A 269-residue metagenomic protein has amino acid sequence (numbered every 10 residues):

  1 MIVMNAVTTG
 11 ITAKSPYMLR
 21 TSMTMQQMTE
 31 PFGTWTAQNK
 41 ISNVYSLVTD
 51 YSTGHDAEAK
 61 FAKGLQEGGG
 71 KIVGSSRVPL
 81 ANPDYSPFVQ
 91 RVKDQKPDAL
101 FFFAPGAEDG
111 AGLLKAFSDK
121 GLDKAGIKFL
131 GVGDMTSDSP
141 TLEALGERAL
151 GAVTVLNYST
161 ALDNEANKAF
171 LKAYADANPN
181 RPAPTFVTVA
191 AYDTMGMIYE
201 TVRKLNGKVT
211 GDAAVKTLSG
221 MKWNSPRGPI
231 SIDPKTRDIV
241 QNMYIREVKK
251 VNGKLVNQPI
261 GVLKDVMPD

Functional and structural regions predicted by a protein language model:
M1-M4, Y45-V48, K96-G106, L113 (+2 more regions): Periplasmic-binding protein-like
M1-R77, K128-G151: Extracytoplasmic ligand/sensor domains, especially the bilobed periplasmic-binding protein
M28-P31, V78-R91, E165-A166: Structural motif
A37-S42, A62-G70, Q90-P97, S118-L122 (+3 more regions): Sec-exported extracytoplasmic/periplasmic mature domains
S46-T49, P182-V189, V209-A213, P229-S231: Surface-exposed patches in mature extracellular/periplasmic domains of secreted proteins
L114-Y192, R203-L205, K249-N252, V256-P268: Extracellular/periplasmic periplasmic-binding protein-like sensory domains
S219-D269: Solvent-exposed, acidic/polar segments of extracytosolic/periplasmic ligand-binding ectodomains
